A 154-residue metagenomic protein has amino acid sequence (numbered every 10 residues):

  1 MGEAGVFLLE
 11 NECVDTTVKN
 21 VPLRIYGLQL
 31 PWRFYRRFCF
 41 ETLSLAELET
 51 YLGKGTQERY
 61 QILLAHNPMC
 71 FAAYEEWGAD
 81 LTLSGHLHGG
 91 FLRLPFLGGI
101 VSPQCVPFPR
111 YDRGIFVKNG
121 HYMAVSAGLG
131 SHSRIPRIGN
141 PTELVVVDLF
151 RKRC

Functional and structural regions predicted by a protein language model:
M1-V6, C13, V18-Q61, F71-A72 (+1 more regions): Binuclear metal-dependent hydrolase catalytic cores centered on His/Asp/Glu-rich metal-binding motifs
G2-F7, P103-P107: Short, solvent-exposed secondary-structure boundary motifs
E10-E12, H66: A secondary-structure boundary/capping signal
N11, L28, G90-L92: Residue-level recognition of beta-strand microenvironments
E12-K19, D112-K118: Short acidic-hydrophobic surface loop/beta-edge motif
I62, N67-D148, R153: Conserved beta-sheet core of the metallophosphoesterase superfamily
